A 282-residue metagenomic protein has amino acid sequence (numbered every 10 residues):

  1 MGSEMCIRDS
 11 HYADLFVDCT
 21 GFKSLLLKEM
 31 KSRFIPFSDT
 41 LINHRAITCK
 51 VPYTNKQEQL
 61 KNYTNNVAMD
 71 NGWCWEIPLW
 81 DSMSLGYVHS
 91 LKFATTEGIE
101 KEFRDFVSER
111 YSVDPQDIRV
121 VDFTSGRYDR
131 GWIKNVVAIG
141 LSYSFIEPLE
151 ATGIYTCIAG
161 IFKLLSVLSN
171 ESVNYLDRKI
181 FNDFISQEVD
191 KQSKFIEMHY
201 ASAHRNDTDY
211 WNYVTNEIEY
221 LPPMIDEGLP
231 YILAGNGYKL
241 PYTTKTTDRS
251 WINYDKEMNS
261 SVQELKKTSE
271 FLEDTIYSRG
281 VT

Functional and structural regions predicted by a protein language model:
M1-I7: Short, small-residue-biased leader/transition segments that mark boundaries at the very start of proteins
H11-F22, V136, L141: Short hydrophobic core segments
D18-R33: Flavin (primarily FAD) binding-site architecture
K31-Q59: Central beta-strand plus flanking loop segment that forms part of the substrate or channel wall within the catalytic
F37-S38, Y63-V67: Short Gly/Pro-enriched turn/cap motifs at secondary-structure boundaries
M69-D122, S144-T156, V167-N170, N174: Conserved FAD/dinucleotide-binding core of flavoprotein oxidoreductases
G126-K191: Conserved mid-domain beta->alpha element of the FAD-binding
S166-T282: Long, low-complexity C-terminal extensions of enzymes
